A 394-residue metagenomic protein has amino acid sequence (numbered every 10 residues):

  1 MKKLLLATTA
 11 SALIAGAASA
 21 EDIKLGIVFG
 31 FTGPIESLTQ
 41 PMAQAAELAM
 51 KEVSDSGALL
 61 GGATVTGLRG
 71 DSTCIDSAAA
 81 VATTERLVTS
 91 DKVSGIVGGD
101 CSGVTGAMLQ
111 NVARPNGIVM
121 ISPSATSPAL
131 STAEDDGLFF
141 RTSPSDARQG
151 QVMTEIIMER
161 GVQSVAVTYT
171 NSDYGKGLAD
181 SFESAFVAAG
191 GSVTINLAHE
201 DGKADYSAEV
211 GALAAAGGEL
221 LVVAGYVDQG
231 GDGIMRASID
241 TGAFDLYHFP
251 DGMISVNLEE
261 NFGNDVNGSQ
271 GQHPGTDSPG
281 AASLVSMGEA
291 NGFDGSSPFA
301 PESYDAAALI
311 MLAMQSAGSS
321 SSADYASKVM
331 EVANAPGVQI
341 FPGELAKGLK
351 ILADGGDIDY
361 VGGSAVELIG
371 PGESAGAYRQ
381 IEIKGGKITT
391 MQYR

Functional and structural regions predicted by a protein language model:
K2-A10, A20-R394: Extracytosolic ligand-binding ectodomains
A15-A17: N-terminal signal peptide c-region/cleavage motif recognized by signal peptidases
